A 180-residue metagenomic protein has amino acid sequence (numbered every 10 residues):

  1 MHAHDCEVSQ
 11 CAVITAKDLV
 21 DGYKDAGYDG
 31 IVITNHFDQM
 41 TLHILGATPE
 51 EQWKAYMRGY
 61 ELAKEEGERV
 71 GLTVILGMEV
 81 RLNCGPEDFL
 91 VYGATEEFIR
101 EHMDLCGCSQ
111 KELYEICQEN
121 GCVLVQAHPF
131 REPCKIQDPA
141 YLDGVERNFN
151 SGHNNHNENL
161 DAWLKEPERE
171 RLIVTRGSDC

Functional and structural regions predicted by a protein language model:
M1-K111, E146-T175: A metal-dependent hydrolase metal-coordination microenvironment
V13, C106, N120, V125-Q137: Active-site-proximal loop/helix segments of hydrolase catalytic cores
K24-G27, Q118, D138: Non-catalytic positions within long, well-ordered alpha-helices that form the structural scaffold/packing of enzyme
G85-L90, R131-Y141: Distinct, well-ordered alpha-helical segments
E115-V125, E170-R171: Short beta-strand/loop segments at the ligand-binding rim of alpha/beta enzyme cores
G177-C180: Binuclear metal-dependent phosphoesterase catalytic core
